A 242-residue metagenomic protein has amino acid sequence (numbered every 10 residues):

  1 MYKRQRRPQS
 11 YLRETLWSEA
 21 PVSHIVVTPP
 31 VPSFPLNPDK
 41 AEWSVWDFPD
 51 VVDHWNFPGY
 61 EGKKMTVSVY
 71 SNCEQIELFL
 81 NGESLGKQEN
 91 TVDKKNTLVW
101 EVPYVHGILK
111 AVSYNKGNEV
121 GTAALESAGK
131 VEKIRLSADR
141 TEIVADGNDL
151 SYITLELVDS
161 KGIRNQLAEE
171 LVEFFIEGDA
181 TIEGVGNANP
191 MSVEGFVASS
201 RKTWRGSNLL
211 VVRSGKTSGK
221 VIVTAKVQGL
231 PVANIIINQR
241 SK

Functional and structural regions predicted by a protein language model:
M1-N148, S160-R164: Substrate-binding clefts and catalytic carboxylate motifs of secreted carbohydrate-active enzymes
E74-E83, E169-E183: Extended low-complexity, serine/threonine- and proline-enriched intrinsically disordered segments
G82-V92, G184-S200: Solvent-exposed serine/threonine-rich low-complexity stretches and specific carbohydrate-binding patches
Q88, E132-L136, F174-M191: Short aromatic-acidic-glycine turn motif
L98-Y104, F196-K216: Short, hydrophobic beta-strand segments
H106-K110, Y152, K220-I222: Short, conserved beta-strand segments of beta-strand-rich sandwich/propeller modules, principally
T122-K130, P231-K242: Short beta-strand elements
